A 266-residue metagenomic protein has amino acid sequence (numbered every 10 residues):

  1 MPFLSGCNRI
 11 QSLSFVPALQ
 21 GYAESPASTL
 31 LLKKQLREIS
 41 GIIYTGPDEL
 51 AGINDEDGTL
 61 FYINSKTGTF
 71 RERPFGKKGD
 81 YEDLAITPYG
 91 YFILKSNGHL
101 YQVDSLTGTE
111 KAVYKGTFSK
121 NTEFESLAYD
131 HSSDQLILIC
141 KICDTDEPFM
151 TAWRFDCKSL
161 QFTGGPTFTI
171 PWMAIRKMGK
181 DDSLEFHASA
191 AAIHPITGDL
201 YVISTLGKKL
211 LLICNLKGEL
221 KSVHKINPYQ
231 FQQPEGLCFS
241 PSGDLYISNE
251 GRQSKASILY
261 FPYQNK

Functional and structural regions predicted by a protein language model:
M1-S5: Bacterial N-terminal signal peptides
C7-K266: Sequence/structural signature of beta-propeller domains
